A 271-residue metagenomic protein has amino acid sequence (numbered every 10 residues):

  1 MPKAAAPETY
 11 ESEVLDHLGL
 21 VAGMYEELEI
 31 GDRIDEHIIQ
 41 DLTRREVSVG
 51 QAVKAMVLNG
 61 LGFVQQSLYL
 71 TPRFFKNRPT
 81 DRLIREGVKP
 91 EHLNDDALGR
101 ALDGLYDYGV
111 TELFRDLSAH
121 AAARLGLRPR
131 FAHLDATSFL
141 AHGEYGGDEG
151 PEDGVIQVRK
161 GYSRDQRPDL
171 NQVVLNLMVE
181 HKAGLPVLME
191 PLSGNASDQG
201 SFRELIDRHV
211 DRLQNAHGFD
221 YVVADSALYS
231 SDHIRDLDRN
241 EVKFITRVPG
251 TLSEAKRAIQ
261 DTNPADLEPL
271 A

Functional and structural regions predicted by a protein language model:
M1-I156, N176-S197, R203, D211: Dynamic "connector" segments at or just before major functional cores
R124-G126, D169, Q214-A216: Solvent-exposed alpha-helices and their adjacent loops that cap or buttress functional pockets in soluble metabolic
G126, N171, D238-N240: A short, structural micro-pattern
P151, Y162-R164: Long, structured protein-protein interaction/assembly regions in large complexes
R167-V174: Short, flexible loop/turn motifs enriched in small residues
S197-A271: An internal, acidic/charged active-site-proximal segment that coordinates divalent cations and/or engages
